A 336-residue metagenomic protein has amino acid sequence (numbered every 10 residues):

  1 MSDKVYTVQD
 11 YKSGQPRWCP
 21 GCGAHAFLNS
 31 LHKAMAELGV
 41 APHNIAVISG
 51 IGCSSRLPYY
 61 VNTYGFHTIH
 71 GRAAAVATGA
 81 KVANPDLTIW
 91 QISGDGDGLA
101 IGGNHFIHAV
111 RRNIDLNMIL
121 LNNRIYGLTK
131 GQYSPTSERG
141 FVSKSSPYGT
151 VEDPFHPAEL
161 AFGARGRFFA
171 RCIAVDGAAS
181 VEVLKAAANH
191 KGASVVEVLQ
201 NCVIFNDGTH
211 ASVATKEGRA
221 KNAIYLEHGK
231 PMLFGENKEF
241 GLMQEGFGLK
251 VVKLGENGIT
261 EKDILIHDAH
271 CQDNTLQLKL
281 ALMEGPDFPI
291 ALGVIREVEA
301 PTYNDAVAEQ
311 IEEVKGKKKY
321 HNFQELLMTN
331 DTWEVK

Functional and structural regions predicted by a protein language model:
S2-K4, S13-G14, I204-K336: Flexible, low-complexity linker and terminal segments
D3-I69: Active-site diphosphate/adenylate-binding microenvironment
G14, A41-I45, A83-I89, R111-N117 (+4 more regions): Short coil/turn connectors at secondary-structure junctions
I51-C53, N123-I125, D176, L199-I204 (+1 more regions): Glycine-rich beta-alpha junction loops
I51-G127: Thiamine diphosphate
D86, S134-A187: Conserved thiamine diphosphate
F168-Y225: ATP/pyrophosphate-binding catalytic subdomain of soluble kinases
